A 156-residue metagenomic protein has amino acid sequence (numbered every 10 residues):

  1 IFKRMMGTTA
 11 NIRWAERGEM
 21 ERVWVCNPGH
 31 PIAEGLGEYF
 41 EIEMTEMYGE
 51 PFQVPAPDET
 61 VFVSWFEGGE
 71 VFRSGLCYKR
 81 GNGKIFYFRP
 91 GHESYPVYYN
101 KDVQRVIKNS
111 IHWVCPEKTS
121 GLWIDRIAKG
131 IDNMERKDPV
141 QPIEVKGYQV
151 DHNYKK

Functional and structural regions predicted by a protein language model:
K3, T8-Y87, D138-Y154: Catalytic beta-strand/loop cores that center a nucleophilic Ser/Cys/Thr and support acyl-enzyme chemistry
G69-F72, K79-K156: Extracellular ligand-binding/catalytic regions of CAZymes and related secreted enzymes and adhesion modules
